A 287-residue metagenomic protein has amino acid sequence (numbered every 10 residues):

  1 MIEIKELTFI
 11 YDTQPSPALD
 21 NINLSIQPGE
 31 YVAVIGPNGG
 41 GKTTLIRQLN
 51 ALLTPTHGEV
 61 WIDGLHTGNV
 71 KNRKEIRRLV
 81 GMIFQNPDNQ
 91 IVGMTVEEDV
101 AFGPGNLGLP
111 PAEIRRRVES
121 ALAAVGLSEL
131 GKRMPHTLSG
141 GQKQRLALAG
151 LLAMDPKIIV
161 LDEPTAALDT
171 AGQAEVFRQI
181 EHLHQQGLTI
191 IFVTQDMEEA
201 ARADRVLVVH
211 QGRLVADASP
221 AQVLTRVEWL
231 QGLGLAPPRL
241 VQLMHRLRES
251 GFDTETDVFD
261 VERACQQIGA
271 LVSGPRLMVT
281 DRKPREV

Functional and structural regions predicted by a protein language model:
I35-P37: The feature captures the beta-strand-to-loop junction immediately N-terminal to the Walker
N50: Helix-to-loop junction immediately C-terminal to a conserved catalytic motif
G58-G68, I76: Conserved ABC transporter NBD signature motif
A112-L130: Conserved ABC ATPase "signature" region
M134-L138, Q142: Conserved ABC ATPase signature
I159-D162: Catalytic Walker B motif of ABC-type/P-loop ATPase nucleotide-binding domains
